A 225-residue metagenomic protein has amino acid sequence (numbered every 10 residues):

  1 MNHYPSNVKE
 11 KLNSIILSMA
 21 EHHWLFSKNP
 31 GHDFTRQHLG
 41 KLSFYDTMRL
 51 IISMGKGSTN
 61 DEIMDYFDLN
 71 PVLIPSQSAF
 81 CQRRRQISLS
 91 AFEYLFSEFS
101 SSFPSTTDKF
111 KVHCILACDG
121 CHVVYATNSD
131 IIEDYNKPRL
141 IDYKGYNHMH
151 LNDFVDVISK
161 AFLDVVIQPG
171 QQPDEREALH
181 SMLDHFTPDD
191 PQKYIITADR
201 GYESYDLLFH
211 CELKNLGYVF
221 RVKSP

Functional and structural regions predicted by a protein language model:
M1-P225: Conserved, well-structured functional cores that handle cations and Mg-NTP chemistry
